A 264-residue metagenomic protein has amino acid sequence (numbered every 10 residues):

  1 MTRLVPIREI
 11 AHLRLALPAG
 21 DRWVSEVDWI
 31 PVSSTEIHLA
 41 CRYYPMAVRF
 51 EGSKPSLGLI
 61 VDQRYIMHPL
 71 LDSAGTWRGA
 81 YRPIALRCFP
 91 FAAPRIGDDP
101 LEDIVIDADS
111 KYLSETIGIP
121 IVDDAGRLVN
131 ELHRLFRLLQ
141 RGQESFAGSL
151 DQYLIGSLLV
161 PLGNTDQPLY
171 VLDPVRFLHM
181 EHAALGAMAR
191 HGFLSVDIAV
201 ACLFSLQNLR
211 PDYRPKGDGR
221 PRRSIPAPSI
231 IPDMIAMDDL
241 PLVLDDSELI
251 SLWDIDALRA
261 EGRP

Functional and structural regions predicted by a protein language model:
M1-V61: Short, extreme N-terminal leader segments that mark the start of a protein/domain
D21-V27, I66-G75, E144-A147: Short, basic/low-complexity N-terminal boundary segments at the transition from targeting/disordered tails
W23-P31, W77, I84, A125-H133 (+1 more regions): Charged, low-complexity, helix/coiled-coil-prone segments
H38-M67, E144-G163: Compositionally biased, low-hydrophobicity segments enriched in charged and small polar residues
C41, Y81-I84, L172: Short, well-structured alpha-helical interface segments that form or flank functional binding sites
R49, S56-I121: Aromatic- and glycine-enriched beta-alpha-beta binding-site module
A93-P264: A contiguous, surface-oriented mixed alpha/beta subdomain in the mid-to-C-terminal portion of proteins that forms
